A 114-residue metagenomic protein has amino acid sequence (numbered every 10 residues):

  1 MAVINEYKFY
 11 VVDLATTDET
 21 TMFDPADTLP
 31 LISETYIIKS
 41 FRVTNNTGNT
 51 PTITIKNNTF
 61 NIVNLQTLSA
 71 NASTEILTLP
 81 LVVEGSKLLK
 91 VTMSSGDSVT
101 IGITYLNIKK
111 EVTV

Functional and structural regions predicted by a protein language model:
M1-Y36, S40, M93-V114: C-terminal interaction-tip segments
V43-G48, S94: Short solvent-exposed strand-capping/beta-turn motif centered on an Asx-Ser/Thr pair
N45, N57-T59, Y105-N107: Residue-level signal for short segments within beta-strands and strand-turn junctions of well-structured beta-sheet
G48-Q66: Short, surface-exposed beta-strand/strand-loop-strand elements in extracellular ectodomains
Q66-S73: Short proline/glycine- and polar residue-rich coil/turn motifs
S73-P80: Exposed aromatic-hydrophobic patches
L81-D97: Noncatalytic modules at the cell exterior or secretory-pathway interfaces, chiefly beta-strand-rich lectin/adhesion
